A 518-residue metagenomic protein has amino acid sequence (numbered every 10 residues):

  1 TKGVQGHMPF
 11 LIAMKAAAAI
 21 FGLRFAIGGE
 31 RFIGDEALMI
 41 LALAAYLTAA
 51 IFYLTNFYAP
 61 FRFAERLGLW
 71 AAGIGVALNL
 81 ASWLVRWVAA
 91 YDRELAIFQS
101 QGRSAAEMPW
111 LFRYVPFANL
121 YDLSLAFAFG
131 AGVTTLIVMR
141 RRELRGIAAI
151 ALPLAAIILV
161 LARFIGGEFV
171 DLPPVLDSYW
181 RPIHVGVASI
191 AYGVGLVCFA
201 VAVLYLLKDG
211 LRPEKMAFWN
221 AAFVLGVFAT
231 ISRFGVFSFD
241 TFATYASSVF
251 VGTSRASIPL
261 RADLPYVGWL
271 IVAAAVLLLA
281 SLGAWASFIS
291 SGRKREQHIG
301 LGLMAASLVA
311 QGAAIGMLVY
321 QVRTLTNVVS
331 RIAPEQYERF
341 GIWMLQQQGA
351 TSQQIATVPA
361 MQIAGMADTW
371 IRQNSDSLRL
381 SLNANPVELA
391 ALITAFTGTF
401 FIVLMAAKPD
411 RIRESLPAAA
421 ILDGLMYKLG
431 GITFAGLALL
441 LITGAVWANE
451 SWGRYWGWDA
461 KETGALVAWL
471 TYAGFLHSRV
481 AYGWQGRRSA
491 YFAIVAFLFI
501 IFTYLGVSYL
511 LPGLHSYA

Functional and structural regions predicted by a protein language model:
T1-A518: Polytopic transmembrane helical bundles with strong interfacial aromatic enrichment
